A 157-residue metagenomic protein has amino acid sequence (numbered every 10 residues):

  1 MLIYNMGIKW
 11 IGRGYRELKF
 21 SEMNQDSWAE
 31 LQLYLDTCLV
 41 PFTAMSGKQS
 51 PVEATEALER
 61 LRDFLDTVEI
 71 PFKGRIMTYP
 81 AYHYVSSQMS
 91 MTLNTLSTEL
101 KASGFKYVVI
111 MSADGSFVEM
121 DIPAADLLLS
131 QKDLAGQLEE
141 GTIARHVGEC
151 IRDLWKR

Functional and structural regions predicted by a protein language model:
L2-R157: Extended, histidine- and acidic-residue-enriched regions that form the cofactor-binding/catalytic faces
